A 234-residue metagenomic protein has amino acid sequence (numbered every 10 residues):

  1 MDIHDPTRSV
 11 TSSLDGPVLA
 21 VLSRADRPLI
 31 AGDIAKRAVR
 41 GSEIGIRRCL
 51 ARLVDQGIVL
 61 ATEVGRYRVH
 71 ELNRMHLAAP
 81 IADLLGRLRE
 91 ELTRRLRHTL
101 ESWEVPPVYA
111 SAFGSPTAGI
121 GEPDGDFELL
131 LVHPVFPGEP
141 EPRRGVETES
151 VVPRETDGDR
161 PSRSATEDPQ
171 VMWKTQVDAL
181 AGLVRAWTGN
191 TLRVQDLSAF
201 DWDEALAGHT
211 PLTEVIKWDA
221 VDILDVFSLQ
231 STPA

Functional and structural regions predicted by a protein language model:
D2-Y109, T117-D124, H133-A234: Catalytic core of pol beta-like nucleotidyltransferases
